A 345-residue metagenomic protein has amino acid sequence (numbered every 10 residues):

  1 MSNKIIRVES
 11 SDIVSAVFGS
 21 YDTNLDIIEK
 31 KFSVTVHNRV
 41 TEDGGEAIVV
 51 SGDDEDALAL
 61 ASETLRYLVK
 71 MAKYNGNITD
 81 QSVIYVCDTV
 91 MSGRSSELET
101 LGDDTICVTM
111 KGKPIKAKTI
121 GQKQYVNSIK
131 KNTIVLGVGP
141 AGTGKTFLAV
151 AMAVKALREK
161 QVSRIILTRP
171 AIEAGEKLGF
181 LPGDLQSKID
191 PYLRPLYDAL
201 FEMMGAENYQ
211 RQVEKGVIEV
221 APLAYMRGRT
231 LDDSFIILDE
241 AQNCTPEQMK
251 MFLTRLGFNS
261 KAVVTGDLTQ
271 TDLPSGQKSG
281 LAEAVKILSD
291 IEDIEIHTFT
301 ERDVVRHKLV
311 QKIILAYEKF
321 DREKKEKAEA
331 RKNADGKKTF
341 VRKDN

Functional and structural regions predicted by a protein language model:
M1-A16: Short glycine-/aliphatic-rich beta-strand segments at the starts of folded cytosolic domains
S15-N38: Short amphipathic alpha-helix segments
V17, N24, L60-A61, M249-F252: Hydrophobic side chains in well-ordered alpha-helices
E29-H37, A59-L60, I166-I172: Short, compositionally biased low-complexity segments
H37-G102: Interdomain "pre-motor" coupling segment immediately N-terminal to P-loop NTPase/helicase cores
A47, M110-Q122, S128, N132-L238 (+1 more regions): Conserved helicase motor core of SF1/SF2 NTP-dependent helicases
S92-A117, Q122-K123: P-loop NTP-binding catalytic core
